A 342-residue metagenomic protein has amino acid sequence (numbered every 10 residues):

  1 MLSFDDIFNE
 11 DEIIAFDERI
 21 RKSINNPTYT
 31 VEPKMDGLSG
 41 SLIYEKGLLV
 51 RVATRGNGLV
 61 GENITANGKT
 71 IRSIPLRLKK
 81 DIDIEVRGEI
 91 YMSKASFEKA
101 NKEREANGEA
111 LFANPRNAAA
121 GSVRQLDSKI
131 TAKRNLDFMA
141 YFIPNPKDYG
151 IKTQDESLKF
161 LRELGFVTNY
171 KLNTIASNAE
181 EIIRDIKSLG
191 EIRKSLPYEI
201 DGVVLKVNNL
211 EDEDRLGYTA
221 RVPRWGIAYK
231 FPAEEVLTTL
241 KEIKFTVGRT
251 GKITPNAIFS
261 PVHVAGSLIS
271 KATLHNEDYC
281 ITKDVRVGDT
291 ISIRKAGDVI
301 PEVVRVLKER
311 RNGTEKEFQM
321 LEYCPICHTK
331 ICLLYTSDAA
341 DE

Functional and structural regions predicted by a protein language model:
M1-S337: RNA/tRNA-interacting regions in translation and RNA-turnover enzymes
D338-E342: A short, hydrophobic C-terminal helix/tail in secreted or cell-surface proteins
